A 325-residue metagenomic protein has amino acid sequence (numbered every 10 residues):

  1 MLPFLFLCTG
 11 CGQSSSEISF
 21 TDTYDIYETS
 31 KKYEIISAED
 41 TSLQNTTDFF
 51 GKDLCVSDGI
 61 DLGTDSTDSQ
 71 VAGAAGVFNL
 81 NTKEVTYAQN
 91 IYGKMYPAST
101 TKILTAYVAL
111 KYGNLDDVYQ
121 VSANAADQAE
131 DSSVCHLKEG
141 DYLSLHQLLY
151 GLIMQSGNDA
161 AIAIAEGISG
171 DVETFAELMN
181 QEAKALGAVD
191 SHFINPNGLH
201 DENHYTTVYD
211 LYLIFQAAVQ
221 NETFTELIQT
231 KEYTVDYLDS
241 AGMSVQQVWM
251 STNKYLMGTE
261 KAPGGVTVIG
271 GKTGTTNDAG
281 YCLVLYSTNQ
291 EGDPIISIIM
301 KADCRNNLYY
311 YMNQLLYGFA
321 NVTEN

Functional and structural regions predicted by a protein language model:
M1-S15: Sec-dependent N-terminal signal peptides of Gram-positive bacterial secreted proteins and lipoproteins
F4-L7, G51, M243: Secretory pathway export signals and precursors
L7-T9, D48, G73, L137 (+3 more regions): Generic detector of intrinsically disordered, low-complexity, polar/charged segments
C11-S15, A188-V189, E202-Y205, Y209-D210 (+1 more regions): Domain-terminus/edge residues, biased toward the C-terminal soluble/receptor-binding domains of extracytoplasmic
S16-Y209, A218-V219: Active-site-adjacent loops and short helices of periplasmic peptidoglycan-processing enzymes
